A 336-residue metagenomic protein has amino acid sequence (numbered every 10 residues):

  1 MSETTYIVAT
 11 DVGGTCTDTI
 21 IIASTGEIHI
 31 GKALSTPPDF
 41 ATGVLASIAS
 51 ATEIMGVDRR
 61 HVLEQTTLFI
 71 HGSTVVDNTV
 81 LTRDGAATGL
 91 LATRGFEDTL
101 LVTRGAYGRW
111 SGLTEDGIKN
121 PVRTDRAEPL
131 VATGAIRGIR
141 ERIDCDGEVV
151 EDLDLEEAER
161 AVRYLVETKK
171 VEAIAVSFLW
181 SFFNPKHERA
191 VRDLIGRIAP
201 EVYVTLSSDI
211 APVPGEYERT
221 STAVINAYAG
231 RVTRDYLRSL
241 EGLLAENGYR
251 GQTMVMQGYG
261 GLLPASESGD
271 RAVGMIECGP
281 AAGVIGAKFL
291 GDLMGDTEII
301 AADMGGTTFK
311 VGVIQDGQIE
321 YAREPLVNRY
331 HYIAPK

Functional and structural regions predicted by a protein language model:
M1-K336: N-terminally biased helix-coil "hinge/interface" segments that flank
